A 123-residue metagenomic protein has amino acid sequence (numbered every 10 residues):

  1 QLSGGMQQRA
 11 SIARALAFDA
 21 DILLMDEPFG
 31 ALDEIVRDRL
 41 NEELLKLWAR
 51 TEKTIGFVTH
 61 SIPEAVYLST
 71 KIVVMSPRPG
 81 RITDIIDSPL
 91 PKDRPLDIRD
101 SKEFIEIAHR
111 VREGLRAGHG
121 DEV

Functional and structural regions predicted by a protein language model:
Q1-L2, M6: Conserved ABC ATPase signature
I12: Hydrophobic anchor residue at the start of the ABC signature
F18: Conserved signature/switch motifs of ABC ATPase nucleotide-binding domains
L23-D26: Catalytic Walker B motif of ABC-type/P-loop ATPase nucleotide-binding domains
R37-E52: Helical segment within the ABC ATPase nucleotide-binding domain
E52-V58: Conserved H-loop
Y67-V74: Conserved catalytic segment of ABC-fold P-loop ATPases
M75-I107: Conserved beta-strand-loop-alpha-helix hinge in the C-terminal portion of ABC ATPase nucleotide-binding domains
